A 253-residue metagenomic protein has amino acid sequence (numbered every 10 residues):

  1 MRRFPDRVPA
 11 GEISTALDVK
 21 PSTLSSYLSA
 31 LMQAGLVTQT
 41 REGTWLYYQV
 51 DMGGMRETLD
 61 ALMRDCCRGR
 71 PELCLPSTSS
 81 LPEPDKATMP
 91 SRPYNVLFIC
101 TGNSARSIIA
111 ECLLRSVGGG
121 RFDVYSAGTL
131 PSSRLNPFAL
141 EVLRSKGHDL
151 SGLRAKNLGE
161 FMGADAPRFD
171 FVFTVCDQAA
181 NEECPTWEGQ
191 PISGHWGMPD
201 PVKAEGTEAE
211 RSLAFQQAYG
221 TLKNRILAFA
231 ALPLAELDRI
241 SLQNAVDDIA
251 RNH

Functional and structural regions predicted by a protein language model:
M1-T23, L46-G54: N-terminal helix-turn-helix DNA-binding core of bacterial DNA-binding proteins
T15, S26, M32-Q33: Alpha-helical residues within the helix-turn-helix
L24, L31, Y48, L143 (+1 more regions): Divalent metal-coordination and catalytic microenvironments
Q33-E42, Q49: Beta-hairpin "wing" of winged helix-turn-helix
T44-L46, N157: Conserved beta-strand edge residues that scaffold enzyme active sites
Y47-S80: Conserved segment of winged-helix/HTH DNA-binding domains
E72-H253: Short polar/charged helix/loop
